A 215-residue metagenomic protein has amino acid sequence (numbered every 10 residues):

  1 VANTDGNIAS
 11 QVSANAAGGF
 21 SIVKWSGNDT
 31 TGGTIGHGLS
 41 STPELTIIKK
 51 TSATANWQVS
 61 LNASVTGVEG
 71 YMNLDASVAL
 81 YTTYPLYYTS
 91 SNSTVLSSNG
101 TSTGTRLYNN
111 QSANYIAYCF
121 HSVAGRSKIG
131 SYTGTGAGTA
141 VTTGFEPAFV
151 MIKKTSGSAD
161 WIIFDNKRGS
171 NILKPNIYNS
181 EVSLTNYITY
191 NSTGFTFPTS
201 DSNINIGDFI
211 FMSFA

Functional and structural regions predicted by a protein language model:
V1-A215: Surface-exposed molecular-recognition determinants
